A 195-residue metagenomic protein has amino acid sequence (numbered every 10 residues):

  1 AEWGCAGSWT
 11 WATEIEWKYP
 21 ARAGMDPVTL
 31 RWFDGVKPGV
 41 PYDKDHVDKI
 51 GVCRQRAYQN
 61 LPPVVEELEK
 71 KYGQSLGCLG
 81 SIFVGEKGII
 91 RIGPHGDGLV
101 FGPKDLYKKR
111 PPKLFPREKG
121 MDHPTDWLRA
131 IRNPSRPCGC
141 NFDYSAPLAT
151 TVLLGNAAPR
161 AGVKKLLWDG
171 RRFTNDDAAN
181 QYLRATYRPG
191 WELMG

Functional and structural regions predicted by a protein language model:
A1-C138, A149-G170, N175-Y182, T186-G195: Glycine-rich, aromatic-lined ligand/substrate-binding cores of catalytic and carbohydrate-binding domains
